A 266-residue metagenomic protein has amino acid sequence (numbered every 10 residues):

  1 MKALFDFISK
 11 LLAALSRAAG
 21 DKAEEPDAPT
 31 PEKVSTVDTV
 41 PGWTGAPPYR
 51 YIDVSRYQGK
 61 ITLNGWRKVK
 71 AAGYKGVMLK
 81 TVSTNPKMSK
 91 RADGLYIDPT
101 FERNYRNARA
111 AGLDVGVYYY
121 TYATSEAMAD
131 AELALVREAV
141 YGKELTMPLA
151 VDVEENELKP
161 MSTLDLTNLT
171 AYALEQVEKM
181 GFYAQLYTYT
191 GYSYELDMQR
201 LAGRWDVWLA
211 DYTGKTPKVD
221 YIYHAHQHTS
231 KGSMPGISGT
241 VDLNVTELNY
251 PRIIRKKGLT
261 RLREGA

Functional and structural regions predicted by a protein language model:
M1-S16: Single-pass alpha-helical membrane anchors
L4-F7, G20-Q58, T62-R67, A71 (+2 more regions): Functionally critical loop-and-helix segments that line ligand-binding/catalytic clefts of soluble enzyme domains
A46-Y172, E178-Y183: Substrate-binding cleft of extracellular glycoside hydrolase catalytic domains
T84, N156, G191-S193, G214 (+1 more regions): Short, solvent-exposed loop/turn segments at secondary-structure junctions
N85-P86, T124, S193-E195, T216 (+1 more regions): Flexible, glycine-rich phosphate/dinucleotide-binding loops and adjacent beta-alpha linkers at cofactor/substrate
Y119, T188, D211: Short beta-strand/turn micro-motifs composed of small residues that flank or help shape donor/cofactor-binding pockets
G142-K143, Q199-G203: Short, conserved loop/helix-junction motifs that constitute active-site signature segments in enzyme catalytic cores
F182-E195: Aromatic-lined carbohydrate-recognition surfaces of secreted/lumenal glycan-active proteins
